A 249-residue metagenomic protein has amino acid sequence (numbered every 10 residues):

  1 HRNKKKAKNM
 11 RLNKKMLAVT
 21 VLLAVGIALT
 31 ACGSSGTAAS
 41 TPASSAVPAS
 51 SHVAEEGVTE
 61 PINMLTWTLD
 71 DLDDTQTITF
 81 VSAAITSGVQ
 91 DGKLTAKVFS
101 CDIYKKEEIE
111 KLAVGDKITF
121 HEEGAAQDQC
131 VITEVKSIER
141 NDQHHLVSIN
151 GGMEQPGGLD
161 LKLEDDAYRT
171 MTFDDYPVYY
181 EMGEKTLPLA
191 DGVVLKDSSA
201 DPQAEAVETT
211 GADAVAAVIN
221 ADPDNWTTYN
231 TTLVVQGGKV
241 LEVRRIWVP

Functional and structural regions predicted by a protein language model:
K4-A18: Bacterial Sec-dependent N-terminal signal peptides
N13-K15, V21-L23, I118-F120: Long hydrophobic alpha-helices with heptad-repeat/coiled-coil character
K15, A28-P42: Bacterial lipoprotein signal-peptidase II cleavage site
T20-T30: Bacterial N-terminal signal peptides
G36-P48, H52-A54: Intrinsically disordered, low-complexity Ser/Thr/Pro-rich tracts
P48-P249: Solvent-exposed hydroxyl-ligand-binding patches built from regularly spaced Ser/Thr and small hydrophobics
